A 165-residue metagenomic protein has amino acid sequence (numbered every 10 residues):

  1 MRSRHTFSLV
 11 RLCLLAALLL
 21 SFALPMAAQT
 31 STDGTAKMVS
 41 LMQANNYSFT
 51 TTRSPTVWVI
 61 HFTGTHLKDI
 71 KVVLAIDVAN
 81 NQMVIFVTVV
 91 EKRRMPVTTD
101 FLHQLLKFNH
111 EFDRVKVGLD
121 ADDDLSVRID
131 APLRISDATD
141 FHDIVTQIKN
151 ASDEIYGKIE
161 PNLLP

Functional and structural regions predicted by a protein language model:
R2-L14: Bacterial N-terminal signal peptides that target proteins for export
R11-P25: Bacterial N-terminal signal peptides
M26-T30: Boundary at the C-terminal end of the N-terminal hydrophobic targeting segment
S31, A36-R93: Ser/Thr-rich, low-complexity intrinsically disordered terminal regions
A36-A44, H142, T146, N150 (+1 more regions): Solvent-exposed, polar/charged alpha-helical surfaces in well-ordered, non-transmembrane soluble domains, broadly
V84-S126: Short, internal acidic amphipathic alpha-helical interface segments that mediate docking to partner proteins
D113-S152: A short, solvent-exposed beta-edge/loop patch
E160-P165: Short, highly charged C-terminal tails/helix-capping segments
